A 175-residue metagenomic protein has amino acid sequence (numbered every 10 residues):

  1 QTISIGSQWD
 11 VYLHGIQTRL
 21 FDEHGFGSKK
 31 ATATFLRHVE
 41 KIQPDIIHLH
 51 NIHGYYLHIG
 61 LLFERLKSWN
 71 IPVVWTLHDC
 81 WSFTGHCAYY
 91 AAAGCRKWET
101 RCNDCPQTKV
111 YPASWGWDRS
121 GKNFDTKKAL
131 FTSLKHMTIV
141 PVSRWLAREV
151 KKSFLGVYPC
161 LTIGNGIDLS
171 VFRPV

Functional and structural regions predicted by a protein language model:
Q1-V175: Catalytic cores of nucleotide-sugar-dependent glycosyltransferases that transfer UDP/GDP/TDP-activated
